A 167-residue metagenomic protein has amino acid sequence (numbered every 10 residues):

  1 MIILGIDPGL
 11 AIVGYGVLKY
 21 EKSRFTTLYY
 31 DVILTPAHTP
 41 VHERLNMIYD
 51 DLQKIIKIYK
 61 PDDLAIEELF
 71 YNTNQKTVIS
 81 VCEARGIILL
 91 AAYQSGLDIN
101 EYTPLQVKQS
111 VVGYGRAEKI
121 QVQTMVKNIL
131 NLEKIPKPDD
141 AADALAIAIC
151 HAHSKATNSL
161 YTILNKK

Functional and structural regions predicted by a protein language model:
M1-K167: Phosphate- and other anionic-substrate recognition elements at nucleic-acid/protein interfaces
